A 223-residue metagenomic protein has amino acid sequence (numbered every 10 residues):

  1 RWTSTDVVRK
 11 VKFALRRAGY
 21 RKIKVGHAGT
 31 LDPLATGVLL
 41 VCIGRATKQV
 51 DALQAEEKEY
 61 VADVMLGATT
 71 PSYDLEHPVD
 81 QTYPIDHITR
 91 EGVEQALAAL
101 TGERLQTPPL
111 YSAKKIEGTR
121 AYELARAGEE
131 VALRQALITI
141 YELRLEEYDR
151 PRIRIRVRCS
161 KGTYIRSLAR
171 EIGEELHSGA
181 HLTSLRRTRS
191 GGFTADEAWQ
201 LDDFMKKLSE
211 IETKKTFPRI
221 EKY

Functional and structural regions predicted by a protein language model:
R1-Y223: Catalytic/RNA-binding core of pseudouridine synthases
